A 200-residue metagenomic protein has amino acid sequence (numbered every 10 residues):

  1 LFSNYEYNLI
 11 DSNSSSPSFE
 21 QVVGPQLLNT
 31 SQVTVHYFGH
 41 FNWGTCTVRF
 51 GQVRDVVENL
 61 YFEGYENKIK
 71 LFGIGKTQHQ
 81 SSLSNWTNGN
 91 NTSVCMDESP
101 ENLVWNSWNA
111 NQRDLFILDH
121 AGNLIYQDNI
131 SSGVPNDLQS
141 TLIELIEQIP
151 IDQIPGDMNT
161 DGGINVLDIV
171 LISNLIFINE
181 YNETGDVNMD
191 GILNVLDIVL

Functional and structural regions predicted by a protein language model:
L1, L145-D157, E180-E183: Low-complexity, Pro/Thr/Ser/Gly/Ala-rich linker/spacer regions in secreted, extracellular modular proteins
L1-T30, V48: N-terminal "domain-start" segment that seeds a small globular fold
I10-S12, L118, M158, V187: Hydrophobic alpha-helical segments, especially N-terminal targeting/anchoring helices
T30-D55: Conserved redox-active cysteine motifs that mediate thiol-disulfide chemistry, especially di-cysteine Cys-X(1-2)-Cys
T34-F38, K68-G75, S93-M96, D114-L118 (+1 more regions): Structural recognition of the beta-strand scaffold that forms the well-ordered cores of secreted hydrolase catalytic
T47-N102, N109-N111: Conserved segment of the thioredoxin-like fold in thiol-based oxidoreductases
N111-Q153: Thiol-/selenol-based redox modules, centered on thioredoxin-like and closely related oxidoreductase domains
M158-Y181, D190-L200: Alpha-helical segments with a strong preference for the paired helices of cellulosomal dockerin domains
